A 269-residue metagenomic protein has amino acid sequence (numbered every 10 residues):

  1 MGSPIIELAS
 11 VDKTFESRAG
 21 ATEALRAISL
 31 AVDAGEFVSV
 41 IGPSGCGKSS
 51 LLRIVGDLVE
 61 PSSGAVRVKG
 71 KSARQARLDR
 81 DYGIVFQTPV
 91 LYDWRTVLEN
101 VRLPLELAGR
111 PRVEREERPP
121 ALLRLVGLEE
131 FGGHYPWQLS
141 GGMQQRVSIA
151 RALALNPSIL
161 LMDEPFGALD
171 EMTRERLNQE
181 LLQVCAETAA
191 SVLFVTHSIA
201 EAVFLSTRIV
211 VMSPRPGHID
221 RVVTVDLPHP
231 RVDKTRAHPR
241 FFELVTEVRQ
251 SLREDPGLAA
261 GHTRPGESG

Functional and structural regions predicted by a protein language model:
I41-P43: The feature captures the beta-strand-to-loop junction immediately N-terminal to the Walker
G56: Helix-to-loop junction immediately C-terminal to a conserved catalytic motif
G64-R74: Conserved ABC transporter NBD signature motif
R95-R102: Short coil-to-helix segment of the ABC ATPase nucleotide-binding domain corresponding to the Q-loop/switch region
R102, E106, V113-F131, Q183: Conserved ABC ATPase "signature" region
H134-W137, L155: Conserved signature/switch motifs of ABC ATPase nucleotide-binding domains
L160-D163: Catalytic Walker B motif of ABC-type/P-loop ATPase nucleotide-binding domains
